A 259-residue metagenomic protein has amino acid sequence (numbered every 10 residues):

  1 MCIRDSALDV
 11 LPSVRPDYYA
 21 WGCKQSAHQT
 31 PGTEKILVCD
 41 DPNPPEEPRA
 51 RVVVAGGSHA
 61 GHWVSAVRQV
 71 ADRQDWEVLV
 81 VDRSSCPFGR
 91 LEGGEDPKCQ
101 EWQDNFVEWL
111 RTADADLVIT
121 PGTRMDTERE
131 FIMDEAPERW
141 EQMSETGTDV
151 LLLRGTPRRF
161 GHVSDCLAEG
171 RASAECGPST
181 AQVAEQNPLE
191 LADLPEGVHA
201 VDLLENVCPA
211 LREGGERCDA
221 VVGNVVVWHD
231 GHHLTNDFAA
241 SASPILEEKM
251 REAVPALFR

Functional and structural regions predicted by a protein language model:
R4-R259: Extracellular/periplasmic envelope-modification machinery, especially enzymes that add or remove acyl/ester groups on
